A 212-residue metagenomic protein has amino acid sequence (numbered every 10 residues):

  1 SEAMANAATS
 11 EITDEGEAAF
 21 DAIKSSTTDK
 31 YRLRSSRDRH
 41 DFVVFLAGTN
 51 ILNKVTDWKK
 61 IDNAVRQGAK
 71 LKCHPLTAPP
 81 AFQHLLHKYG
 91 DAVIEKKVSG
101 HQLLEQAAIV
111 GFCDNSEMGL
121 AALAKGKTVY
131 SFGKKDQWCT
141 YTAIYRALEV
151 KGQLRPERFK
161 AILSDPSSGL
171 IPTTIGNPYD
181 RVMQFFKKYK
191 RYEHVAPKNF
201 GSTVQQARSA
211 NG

Functional and structural regions predicted by a protein language model:
S1-R39, C139-G212: Leloir-type glycosyltransferase catalytic cores
T28-H84: Conserved catalytic-core segment of nucleotide-activated headgroup transferases in glycan assembly
V43-F45, I61-V65, Y130-F132, R146-Q153: Structured N-terminal alpha/beta-domain signature that marks small ligand/cofactor-binding or signaling modules
A47, S116, K134: Flexible loop residues that form catalytic and substrate-binding hotspots at small-molecule/glycan-binding clefts
K72, F132-K134: Generic beta-sheet signal
P75-K125, V129: Donor nucleotide-activated moiety binding/catalytic core segment of transferases that use nucleotide-activated donors
M118-L120, D136-Y141: Short glycine/proline-enriched, acidic/aromatic patches that form the donor-sugar handling elements
K127, K134-Q137: Short glycine-rich donor-binding/catalytic loop of glycosyltransferases that coordinates the nucleotide-sugar
